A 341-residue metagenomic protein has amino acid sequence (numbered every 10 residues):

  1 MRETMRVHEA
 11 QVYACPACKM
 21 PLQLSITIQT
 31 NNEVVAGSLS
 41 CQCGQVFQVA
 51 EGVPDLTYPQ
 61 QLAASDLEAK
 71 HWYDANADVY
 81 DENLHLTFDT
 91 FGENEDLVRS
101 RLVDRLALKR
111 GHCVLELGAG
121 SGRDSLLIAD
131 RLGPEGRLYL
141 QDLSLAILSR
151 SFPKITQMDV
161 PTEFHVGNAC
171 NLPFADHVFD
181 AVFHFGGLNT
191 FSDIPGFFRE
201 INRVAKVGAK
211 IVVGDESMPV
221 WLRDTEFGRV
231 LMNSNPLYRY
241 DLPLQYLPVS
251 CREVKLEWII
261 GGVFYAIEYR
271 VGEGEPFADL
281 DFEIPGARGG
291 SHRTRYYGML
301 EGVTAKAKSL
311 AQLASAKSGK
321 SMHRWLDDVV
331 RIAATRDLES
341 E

Functional and structural regions predicted by a protein language model:
A14, T57-A107, R123, L127 (+1 more regions): Conserved class I S-adenosyl-L-methionine
N32-E82, V329, R336: N-terminal, positively charged/glycine-rich alpha-helical extensions of SAM-dependent methyltransferases
C113-N171: Class I SAM-dependent methyltransferase SAM/SAH-binding core
C170-A181: A short acidic, Gly/Pro-enriched loop at the edge of an enzyme's catalytic core that lines a small-molecule cofactor
P195-K210: A short glycine-rich, Lys/Arg-flanked "PGG" loop and its adjoining helix->strand segment in the class I
K210-N235: Conserved class I S-adenosyl-L-methionine
S234-C251, Y265: Short alpha-helix
L300-E301, A311, S315-R331: Short amphipathic alpha-helical segments
